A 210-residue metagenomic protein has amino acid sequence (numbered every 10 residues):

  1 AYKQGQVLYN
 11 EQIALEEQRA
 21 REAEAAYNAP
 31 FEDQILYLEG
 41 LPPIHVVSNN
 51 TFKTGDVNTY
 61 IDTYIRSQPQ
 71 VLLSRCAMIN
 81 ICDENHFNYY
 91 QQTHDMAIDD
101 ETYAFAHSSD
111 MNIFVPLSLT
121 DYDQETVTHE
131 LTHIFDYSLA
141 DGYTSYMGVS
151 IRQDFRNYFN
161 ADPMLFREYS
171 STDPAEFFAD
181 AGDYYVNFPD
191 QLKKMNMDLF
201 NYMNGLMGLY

Functional and structural regions predicted by a protein language model:
A1-A26: Extended amphipathic alpha-helical heptad-repeat regions
V7, Q12-A14, I35-G40, D198 (+1 more regions): Acidic/proline-rich low-complexity IDRs
L8, Q12, Q34, Y60-Y64 (+2 more regions): Charge-rich, solvent-exposed alpha-helical interaction surfaces
E22-E39: Disordered inhibitory propeptide/activation segment of secreted metzincin zinc metalloprotease zymogens, centered on
A26-N28, D56-Y64, M96-A97: Short amphipathic alpha-helical surface micro-motifs
P42-G55, L72-Y210: Active-site-flanking segments in enzyme catalytic domains
